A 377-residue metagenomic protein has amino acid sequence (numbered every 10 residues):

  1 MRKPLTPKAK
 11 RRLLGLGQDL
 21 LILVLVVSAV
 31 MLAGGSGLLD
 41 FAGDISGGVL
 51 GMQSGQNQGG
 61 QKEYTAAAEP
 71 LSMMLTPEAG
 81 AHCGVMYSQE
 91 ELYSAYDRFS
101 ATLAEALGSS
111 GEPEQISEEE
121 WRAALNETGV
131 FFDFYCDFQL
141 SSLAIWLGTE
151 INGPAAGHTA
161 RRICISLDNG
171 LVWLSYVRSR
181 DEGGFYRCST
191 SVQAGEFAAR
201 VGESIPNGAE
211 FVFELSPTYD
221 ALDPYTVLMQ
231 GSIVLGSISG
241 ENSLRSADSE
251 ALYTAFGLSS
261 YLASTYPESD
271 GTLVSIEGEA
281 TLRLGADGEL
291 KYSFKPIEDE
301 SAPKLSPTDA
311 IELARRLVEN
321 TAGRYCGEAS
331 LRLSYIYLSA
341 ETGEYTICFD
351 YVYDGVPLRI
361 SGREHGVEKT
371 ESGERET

Functional and structural regions predicted by a protein language model:
R2-K10, D19-I22, V26-A310, R316-N320: Preferential activation on post-signal-peptide N-terminal prodomains/segments of secreted or lumenal proteins
P303-S372: Extracytoplasmic beta-rich ectodomain segments of secreted or membrane-anchored proteins
T377: Extended hydrophobic
